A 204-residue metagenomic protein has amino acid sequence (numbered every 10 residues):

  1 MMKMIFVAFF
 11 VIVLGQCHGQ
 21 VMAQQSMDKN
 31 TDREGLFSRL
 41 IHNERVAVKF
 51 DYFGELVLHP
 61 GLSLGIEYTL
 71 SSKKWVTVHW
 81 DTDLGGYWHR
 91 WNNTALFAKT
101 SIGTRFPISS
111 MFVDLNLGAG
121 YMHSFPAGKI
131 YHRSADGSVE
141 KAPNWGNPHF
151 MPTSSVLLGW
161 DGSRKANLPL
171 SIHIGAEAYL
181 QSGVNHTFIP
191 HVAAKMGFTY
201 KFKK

Functional and structural regions predicted by a protein language model:
M1-I41, K203-K204: Cleavable N-terminal export/targeting peptides
V13-H18, H89-W91, S182-N185: A generic structural signal for short coil/turn motifs at secondary-structure boundaries
Q25-L70: Long, hydrophobic/aromatic N-terminal blocks
H42-L56, T77-W88, I174-S182: Transmembrane beta-strand segments that form the barrel wall of outer-membrane beta-barrel proteins
L56-L58, K73-W75, A166: Short glycine/serine/proline-enriched coil/turn segments at secondary-structure junctions
L62-W91: N-terminal, post-signal-peptide region of Sec/Tat-exported proteins
N93-F97, S101-K204: Outer-membrane beta-barrel transmembrane domain signature
